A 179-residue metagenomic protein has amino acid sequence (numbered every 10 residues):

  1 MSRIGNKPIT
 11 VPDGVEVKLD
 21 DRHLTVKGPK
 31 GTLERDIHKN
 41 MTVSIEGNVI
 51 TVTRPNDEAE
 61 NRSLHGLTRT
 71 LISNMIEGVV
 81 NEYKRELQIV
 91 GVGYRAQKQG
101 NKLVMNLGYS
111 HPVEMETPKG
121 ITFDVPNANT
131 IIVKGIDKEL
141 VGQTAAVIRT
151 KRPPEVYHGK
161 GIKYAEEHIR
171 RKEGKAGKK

Functional and structural regions predicted by a protein language model:
S2-A146, T150-K179: N-terminal intrinsically disordered, cationic/polar leader segments that include organellar targeting peptides
